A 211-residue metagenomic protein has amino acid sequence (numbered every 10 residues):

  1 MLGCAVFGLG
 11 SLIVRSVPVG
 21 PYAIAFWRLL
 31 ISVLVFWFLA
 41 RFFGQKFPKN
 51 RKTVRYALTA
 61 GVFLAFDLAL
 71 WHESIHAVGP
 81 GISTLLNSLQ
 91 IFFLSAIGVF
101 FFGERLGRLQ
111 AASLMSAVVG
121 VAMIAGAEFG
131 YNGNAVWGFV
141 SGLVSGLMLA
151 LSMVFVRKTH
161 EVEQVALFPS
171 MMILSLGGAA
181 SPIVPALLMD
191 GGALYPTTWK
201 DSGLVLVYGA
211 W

Functional and structural regions predicted by a protein language model:
M1-F26, T59-V62, L70, Y131-K158 (+2 more regions): Glycine-/small-residue-enriched transmembrane alpha-helix faces in small-molecule transporters and effluxers
V6-F7, F43-S83, N87, M123 (+1 more regions): Specific transmembrane alpha-helical segments of multi-pass solute transporters/efflux pumps, especially DMT/EamA
V14, P18, I75-H76, F102 (+1 more regions): Helix-capping/transition residues at the boundaries of transmembrane alpha-helices and the short helical linkers
A23, L29-V33, H72-R105, S145: Specific alpha-helical transmembrane segments that line the substrate/conduction pathway and gating interfaces
A23-F38, S113-S116, W137-V144, F155-V156 (+1 more regions): Hydrophobic alpha-helical transmembrane segments of multi-pass integral membrane proteins, especially transporters
F36, L58, I97, L109-E128 (+3 more regions): Hydrophobic transmembrane alpha-helices of multi-pass small-molecule transport proteins
Q45-K52, F100-L109, K158-F168: Membrane-interface helix-boundary motifs at transmembrane edges
R51-T53, N87, G103-M123, N132-F139 (+1 more regions): Loop-to-transmembrane alpha-helix entry segments
